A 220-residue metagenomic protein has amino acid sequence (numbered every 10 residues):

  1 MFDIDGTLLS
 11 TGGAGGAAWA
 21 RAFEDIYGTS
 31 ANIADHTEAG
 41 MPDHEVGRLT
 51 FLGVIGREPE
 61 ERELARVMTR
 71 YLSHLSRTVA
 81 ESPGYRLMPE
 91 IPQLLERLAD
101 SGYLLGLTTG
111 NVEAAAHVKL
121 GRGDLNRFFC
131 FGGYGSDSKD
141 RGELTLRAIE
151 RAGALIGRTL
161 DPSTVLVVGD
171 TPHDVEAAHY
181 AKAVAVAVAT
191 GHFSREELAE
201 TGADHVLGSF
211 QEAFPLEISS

Functional and structural regions predicted by a protein language model:
M1-A39, E45-R48, R195: Active-site neighborhood of HAD-like aspartate-dependent phosphohydrolases
M1-F2, T164, S220: Non-catalytic pre-domain segments flanking phosphatase-related domains
H44-P59, A148-R151: Helix-loop "lid/cap" segments that line or gate small-molecule binding pockets
F51, Y71-L72: Membrane-embedded alpha-helical bundles of multi-pass transporters/translocases, especially carrier/permease families
R77-L107, E113, H117: Short, acidic loop-to-helix structural element flanking the phosphoryl-transfer center in phosphate-processing enzymes
E81, Y85, N111-V167, P172-A181: Substrate-recognition "cap/lid" segment bordering the active-site pocket of phosphatases
G133, H205-F210: Short acidic-hydrophobic, aromatic-tinged amphipathic segments that line or gate anion-handling sites
V167-H205: Acidic, Mg2+-coordinating phosphoryl-transfer loop and its flanking beta/alpha structural elements, shared across
